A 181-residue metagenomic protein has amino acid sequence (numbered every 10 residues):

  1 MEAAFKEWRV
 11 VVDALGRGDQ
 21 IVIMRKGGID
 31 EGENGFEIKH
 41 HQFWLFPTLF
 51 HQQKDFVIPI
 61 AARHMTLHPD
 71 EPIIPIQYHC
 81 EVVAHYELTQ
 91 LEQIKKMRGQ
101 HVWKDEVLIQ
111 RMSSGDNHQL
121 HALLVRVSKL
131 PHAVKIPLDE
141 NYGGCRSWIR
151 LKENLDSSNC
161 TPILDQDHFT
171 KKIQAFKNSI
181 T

Functional and structural regions predicted by a protein language model:
M1-T181: Structured alpha/beta reader/binder surfaces that contact nucleic acids or chromatin modification marks
